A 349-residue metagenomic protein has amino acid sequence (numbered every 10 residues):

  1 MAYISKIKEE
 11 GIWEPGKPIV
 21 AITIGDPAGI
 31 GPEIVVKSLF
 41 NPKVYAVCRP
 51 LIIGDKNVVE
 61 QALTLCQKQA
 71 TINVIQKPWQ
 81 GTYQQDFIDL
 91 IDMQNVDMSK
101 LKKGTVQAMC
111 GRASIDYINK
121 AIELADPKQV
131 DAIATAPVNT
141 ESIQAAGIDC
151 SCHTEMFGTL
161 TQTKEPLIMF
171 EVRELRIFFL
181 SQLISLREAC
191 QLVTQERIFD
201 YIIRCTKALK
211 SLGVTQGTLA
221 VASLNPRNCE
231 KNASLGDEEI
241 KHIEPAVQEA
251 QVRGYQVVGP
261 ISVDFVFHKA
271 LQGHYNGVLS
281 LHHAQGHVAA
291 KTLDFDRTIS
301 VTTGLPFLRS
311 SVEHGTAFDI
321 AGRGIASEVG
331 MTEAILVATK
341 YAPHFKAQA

Functional and structural regions predicted by a protein language model:
A2-H153, Q195-L281, Q285-T292, R297-T298 (+3 more regions): Contiguous, glycine/small-aliphatic-enriched amphipathic segments in soluble metabolic enzymes
E141-A145, P166-L167, R176-F178, L186-E188 (+1 more regions): Short, well-ordered, mixed-charge alpha-helical segments that flank or form enzyme active sites
A145-L167: Glycine/threonine-rich beta-strand-loop-alpha-helix active-site module that forms ligand/phosphate-binding
L160-L175, T303-D319: Short, flexible loop segments at boundaries between secondary-structure elements
F170-D200: Ligand-binding beta-strand-loop-alpha-helix segment within the catalytic cores of soluble metabolic enzymes
